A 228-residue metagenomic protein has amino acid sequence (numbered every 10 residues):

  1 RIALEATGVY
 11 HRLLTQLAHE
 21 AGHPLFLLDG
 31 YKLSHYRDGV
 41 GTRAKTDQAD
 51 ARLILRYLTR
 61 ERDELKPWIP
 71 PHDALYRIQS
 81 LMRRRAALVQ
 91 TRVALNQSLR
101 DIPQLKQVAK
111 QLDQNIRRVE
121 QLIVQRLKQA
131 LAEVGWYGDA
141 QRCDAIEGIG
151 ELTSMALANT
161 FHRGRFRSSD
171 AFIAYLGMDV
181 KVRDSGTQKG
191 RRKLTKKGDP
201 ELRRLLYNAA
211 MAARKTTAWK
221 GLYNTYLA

Functional and structural regions predicted by a protein language model:
R1-A228: A detector of single, family-specific signature residues that are central to catalytic or substrate-handling motifs
